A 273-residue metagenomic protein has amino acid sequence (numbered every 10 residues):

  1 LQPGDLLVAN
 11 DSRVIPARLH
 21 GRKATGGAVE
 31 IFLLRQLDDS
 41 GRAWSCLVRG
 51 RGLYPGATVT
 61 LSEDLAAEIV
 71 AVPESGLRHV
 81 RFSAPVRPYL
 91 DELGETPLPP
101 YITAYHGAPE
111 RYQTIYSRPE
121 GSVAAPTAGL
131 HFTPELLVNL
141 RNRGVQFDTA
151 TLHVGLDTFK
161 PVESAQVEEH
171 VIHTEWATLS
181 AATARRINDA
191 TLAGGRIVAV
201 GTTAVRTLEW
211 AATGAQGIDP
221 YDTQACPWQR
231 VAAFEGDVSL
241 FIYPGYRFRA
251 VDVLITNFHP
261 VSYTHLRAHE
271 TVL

Functional and structural regions predicted by a protein language model:
L1-R267, L273: Surface-exposed, charge/polar-rich loops and edge strands
